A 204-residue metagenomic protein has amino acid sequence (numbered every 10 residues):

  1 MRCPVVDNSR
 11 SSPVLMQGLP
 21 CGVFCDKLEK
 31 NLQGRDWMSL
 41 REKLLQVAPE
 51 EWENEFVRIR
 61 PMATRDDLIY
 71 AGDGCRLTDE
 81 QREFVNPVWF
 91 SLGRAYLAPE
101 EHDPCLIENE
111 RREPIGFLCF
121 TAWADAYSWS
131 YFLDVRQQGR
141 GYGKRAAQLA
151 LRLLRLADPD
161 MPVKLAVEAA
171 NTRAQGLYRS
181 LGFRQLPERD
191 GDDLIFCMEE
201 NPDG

Functional and structural regions predicted by a protein language model:
D26-D66, D203-G204: Conserved N-terminal entry element of GNAT/NAT acetyltransferase domains
M62-S130, D134-R136, L153, A157 (+2 more regions): Acetyl-CoA-dependent GNAT
D134-R136, R140, A169-A170: Active-site acidic-Proline motif in GNAT/NAT acetyltransferases
G139-L153, G176-S180: Conserved acetyl-CoA-binding loop-helix of GNAT-fold acetyltransferases
L156-A166: Conserved GNAT acetyl-CoA-binding A-motif
K164-Q175, G191-I195, E199-N201: Conserved beta-strand-loop-alpha-helix junction that forms the acyl-donor binding cleft
R179-E188: Conserved acetyl-CoA-binding loop of GNAT-fold acetyltransferases
